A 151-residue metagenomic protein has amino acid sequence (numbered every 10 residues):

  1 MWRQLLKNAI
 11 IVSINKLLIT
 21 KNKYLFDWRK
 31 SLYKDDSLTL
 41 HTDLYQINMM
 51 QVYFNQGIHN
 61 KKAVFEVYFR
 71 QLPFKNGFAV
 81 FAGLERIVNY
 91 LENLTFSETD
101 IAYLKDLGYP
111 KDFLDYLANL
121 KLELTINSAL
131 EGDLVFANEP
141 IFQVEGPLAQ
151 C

Functional and structural regions predicted by a protein language model:
W2, L6, S13-C151: Ordered alpha/beta subdomains of enzyme catalytic regions
